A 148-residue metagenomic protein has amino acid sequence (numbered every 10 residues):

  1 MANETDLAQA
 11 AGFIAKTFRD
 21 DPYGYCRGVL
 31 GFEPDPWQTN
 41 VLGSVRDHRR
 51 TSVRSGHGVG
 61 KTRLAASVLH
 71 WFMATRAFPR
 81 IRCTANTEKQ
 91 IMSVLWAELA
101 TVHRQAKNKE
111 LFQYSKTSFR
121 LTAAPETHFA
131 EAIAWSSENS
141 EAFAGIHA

Functional and structural regions predicted by a protein language model:
M1-A148: Phosphate/NTP-binding elements of NTP-utilizing enzymes
